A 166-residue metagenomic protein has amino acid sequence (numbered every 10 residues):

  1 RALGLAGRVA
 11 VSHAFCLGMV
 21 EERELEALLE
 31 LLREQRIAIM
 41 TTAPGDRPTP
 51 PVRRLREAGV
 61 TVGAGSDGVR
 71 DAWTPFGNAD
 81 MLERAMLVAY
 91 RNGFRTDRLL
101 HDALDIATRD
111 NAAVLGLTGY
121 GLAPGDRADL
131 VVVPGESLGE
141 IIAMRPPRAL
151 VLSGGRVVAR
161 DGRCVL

Functional and structural regions predicted by a protein language model:
R1-P50, T61, R70: Active-site core of metal-dependent hydrolases
A2-L3, R36, R53-G135: His/Asp/Glu-enriched, well-ordered alpha-helical/loop segment that forms or immediately abuts the divalent-metal
L17, L87, R91, V157-V158: Active-site/binding-pocket entry motifs
E21, P48, T74-N78, I141: Alpha-helix N-cap/helix-start motif
E24-A27, R54-L55, G77-D80, P146-R148: Short, glycine/charged-enriched secondary-structure capping and boundary segments
T41-G45, V69-D71, G93-R98, R160-L166: Short C-terminal domain-edge/linker segments immediately following a structured domain
P124-L166: C-terminal cap of metal-dependent C-N hydrolases
